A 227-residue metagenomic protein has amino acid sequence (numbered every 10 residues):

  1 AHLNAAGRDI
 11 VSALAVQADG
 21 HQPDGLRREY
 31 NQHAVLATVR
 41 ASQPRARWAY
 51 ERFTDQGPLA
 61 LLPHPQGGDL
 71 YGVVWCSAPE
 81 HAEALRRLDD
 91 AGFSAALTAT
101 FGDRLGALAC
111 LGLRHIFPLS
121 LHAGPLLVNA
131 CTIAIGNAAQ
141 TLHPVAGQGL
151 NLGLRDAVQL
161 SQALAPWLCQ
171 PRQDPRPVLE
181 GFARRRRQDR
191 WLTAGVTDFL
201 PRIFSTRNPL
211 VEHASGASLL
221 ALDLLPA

Functional and structural regions predicted by a protein language model:
A1-D9: A conserved short coil-to-beta-strand element within the FAD-binding core of flavoproteins
R8-H115: Conserved FAD-binding catalytic core of PHBH/FMO-like flavoproteins
R27, L127, L152, Q188-L192: A generic short alpha-helical patch detector that favors 3-5-residue windows in or near N-terminal regions
H81-D174: FAD/FMN-dependent oxidoreductases across multiple families
Q162-A227: C-terminal helical "tail/cap" subdomain of flavin- and related membrane-associated enzymes
